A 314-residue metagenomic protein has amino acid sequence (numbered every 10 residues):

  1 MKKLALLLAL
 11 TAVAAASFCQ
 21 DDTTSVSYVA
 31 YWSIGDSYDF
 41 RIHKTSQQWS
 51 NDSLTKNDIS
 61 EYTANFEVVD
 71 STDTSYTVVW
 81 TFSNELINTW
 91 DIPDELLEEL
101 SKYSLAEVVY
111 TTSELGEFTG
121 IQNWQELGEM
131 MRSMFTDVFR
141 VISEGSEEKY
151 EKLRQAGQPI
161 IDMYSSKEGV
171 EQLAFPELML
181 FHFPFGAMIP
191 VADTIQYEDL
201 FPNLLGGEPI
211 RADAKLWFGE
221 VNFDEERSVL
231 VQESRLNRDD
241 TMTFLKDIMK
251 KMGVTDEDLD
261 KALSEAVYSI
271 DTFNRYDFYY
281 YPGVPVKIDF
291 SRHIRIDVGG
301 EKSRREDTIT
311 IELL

Functional and structural regions predicted by a protein language model:
M1-Y28: Bacterial Sec-dependent N-terminal signal peptides
Q20-L314: Signature of exported/secreted
